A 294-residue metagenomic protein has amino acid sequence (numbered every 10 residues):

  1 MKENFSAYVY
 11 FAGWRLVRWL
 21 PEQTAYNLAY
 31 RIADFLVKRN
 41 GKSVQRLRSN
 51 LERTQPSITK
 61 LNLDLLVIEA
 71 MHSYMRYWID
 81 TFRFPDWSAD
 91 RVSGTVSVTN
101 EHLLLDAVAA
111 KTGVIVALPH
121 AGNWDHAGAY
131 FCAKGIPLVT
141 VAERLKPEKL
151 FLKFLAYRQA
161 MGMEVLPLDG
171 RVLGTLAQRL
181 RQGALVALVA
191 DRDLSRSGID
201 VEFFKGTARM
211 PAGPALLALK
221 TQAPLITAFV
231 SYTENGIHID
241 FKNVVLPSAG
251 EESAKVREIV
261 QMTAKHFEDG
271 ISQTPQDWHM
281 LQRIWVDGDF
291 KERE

Functional and structural regions predicted by a protein language model:
M1-L118, A160: Membrane-anchoring hydrophobic helices of lipid-metabolizing enzymes
N4-A7, N27, R46, H126 (+3 more regions): Generic alpha-helical secondary structure signal
Y8, S43, V96, L168 (+2 more regions): Soluble or luminal CAZymes and related metallo-dependent hydrolases
A12, T24, L47, A127 (+4 more regions): Hydrophobic alpha-helical segments typical of transmembrane helices and their membrane-interface/capping positions
L36-R39, S57, I68, D106-V108 (+3 more regions): Non-catalytic C-terminal accessory region of glycerolipid acyltransferases and related lyso-lipid remodeling enzymes
Q45, R144-E148, A208-P211: Active-site metal-coordination segments of metallo-dependent hydrolases
R91-V96, E143, G162-L168, F203-K205 (+2 more regions): Short, flexible loop segments at the rims of nucleotide/cofactor-binding pockets, characterized by
A110-G170, R196-I199, F203: Catalytic core of membrane glycerolipid acyltransferases/transacylases, capturing the structured, soluble-facing
